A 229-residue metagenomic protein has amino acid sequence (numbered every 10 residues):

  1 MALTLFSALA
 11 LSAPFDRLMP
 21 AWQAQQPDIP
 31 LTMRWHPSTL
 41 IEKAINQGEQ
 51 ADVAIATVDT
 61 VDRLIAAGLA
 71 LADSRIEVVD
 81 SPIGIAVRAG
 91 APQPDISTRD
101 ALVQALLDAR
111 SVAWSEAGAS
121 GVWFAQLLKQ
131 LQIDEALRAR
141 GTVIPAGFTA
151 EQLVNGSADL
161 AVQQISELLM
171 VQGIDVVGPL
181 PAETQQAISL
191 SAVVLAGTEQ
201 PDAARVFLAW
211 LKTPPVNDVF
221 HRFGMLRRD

Functional and structural regions predicted by a protein language model:
M1-Q25, P30-R34, T39, K43-Q47 (+4 more regions): Exported/periplasmic ABC-transporter solute-binding proteins
